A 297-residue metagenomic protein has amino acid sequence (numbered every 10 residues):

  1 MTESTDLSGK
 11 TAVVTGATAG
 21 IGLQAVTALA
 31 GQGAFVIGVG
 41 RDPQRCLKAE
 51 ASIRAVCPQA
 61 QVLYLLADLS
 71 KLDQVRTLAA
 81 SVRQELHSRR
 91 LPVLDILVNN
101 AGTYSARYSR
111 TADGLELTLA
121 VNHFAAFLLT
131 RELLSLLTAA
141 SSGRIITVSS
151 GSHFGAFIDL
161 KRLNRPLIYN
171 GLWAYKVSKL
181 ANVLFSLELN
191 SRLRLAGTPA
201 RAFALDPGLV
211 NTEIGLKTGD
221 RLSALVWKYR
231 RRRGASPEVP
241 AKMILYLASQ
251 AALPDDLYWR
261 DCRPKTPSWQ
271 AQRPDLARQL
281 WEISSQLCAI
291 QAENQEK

Functional and structural regions predicted by a protein language model:
T11, T18-A19: Conserved glycine-rich cofactor-binding loop
G22-L23: N-terminal Rossmann-fold NAD(P) dinucleotide-binding loop
Q32-K48: Conserved glycine-rich Rossmann-like NAD(P)H-binding loop of the short-chain dehydrogenase/reductase
A55-D73: Rossmann-fold cofactor-recognition segment
C57-Q61, S81-N99, S105-R110: A glycine-rich helix->loop->beta "capping" turn within Rossmann-like NAD(P)(H)-dependent oxidoreductase domains
V75, S178, A204, K228-K265 (+2 more regions): C-terminal helical subdomain
G102-A112, E116-L119, T138-P199, F203-R221 (+1 more regions): Catalytic loop of short-chain dehydrogenase/reductase
